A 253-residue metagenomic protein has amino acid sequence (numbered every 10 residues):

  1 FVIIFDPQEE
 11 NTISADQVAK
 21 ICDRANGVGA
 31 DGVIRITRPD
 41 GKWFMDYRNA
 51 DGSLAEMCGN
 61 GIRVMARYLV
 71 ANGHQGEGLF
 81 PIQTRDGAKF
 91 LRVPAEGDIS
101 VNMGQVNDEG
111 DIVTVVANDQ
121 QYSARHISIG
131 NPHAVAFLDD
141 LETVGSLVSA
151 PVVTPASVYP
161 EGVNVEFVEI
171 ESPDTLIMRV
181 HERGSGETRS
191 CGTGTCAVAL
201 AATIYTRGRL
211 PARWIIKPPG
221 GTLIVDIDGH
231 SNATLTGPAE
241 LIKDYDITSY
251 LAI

Functional and structural regions predicted by a protein language model:
F1-A95, V135-I253: A glycine-rich beta-to-alpha transition motif near the start of alpha/beta enzyme domains, typified by
F80-I82, D111-D119, R125-I127, W214-I216: Short acidic-hydrophobic surface loop/beta-edge motif
I99-V101, A134: A generic structural motif
G104-N107: Ligand-binding beta-strand-loop-alpha-helix segment within the catalytic cores of soluble metabolic enzymes
D111, Q120-S123, V152-T154, N164: Glycine-rich, charged/polar anion/phosphate-binding loops that engage phosphate groups from diverse ligands
V115-T143: Internal active-site segments that recognize and position negatively charged phosphoryl groups and nucleotide moieties
